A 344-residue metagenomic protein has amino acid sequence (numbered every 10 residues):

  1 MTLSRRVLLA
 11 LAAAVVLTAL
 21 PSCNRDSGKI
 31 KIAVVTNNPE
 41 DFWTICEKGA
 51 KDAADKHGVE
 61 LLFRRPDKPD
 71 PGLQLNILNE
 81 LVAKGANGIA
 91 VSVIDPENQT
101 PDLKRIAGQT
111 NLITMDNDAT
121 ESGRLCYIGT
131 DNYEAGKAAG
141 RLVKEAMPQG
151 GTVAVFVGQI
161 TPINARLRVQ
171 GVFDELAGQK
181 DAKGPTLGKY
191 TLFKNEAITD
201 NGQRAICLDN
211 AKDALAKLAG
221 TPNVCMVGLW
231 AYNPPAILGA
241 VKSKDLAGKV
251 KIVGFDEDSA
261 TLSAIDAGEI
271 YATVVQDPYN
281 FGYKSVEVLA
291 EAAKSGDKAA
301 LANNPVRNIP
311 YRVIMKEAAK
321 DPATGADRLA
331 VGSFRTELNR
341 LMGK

Functional and structural regions predicted by a protein language model:
L3-L9: N-terminal export leaders
V7, V15-V16: Short hydrophobic transmembrane-like helices used for membrane targeting/insertion
L9-A10, V172: General helical structural elements
A10-L11, M226: Compositionally biased, intrinsically disordered low-complexity segments enriched in polar/proline residues
T18-S22: C-terminal motif of bacterial Sec signal peptides marking the signal peptidase cleavage site
C23-K344: A residue-level marker of the well-folded mature domains of exported/periplasmic proteins
